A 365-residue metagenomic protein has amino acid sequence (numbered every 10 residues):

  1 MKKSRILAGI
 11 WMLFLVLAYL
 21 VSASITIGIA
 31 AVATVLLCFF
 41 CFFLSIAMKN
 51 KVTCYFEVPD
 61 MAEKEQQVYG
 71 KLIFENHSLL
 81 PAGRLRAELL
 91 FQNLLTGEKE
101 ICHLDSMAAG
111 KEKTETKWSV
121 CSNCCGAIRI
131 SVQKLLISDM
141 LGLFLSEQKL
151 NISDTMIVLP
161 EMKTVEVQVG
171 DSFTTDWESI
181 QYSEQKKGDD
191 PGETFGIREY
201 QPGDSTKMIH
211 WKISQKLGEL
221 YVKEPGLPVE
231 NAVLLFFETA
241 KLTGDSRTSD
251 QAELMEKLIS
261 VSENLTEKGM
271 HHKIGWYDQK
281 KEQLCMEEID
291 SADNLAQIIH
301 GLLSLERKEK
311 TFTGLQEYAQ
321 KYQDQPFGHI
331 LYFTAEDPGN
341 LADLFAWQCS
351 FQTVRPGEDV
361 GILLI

Functional and structural regions predicted by a protein language model:
M1, A23, Q92, N123 (+3 more regions): General structural signal for secondary-structure boundaries
M1, V21-G28, E161, K186 (+3 more regions): Intrinsic-disorder/low-complexity, polar/charged segments
M1-T53: Extracellular/lumenal glycan-associated context and N-glycosylation machinery
A23-S24, F91-L95, K111, K187 (+3 more regions): Short, structured coil/loop segments at alpha-helix boundaries
S24, I73, N93, P160 (+3 more regions): Alpha-helix initiation/capping motif
C38-L284: An amphipathic, basic-hydrophobic helix/alpha-beta surface used to engage anionic, phosphate-rich ligands or surfaces
E263-I365: Acidic, glycine-rich A-domain
